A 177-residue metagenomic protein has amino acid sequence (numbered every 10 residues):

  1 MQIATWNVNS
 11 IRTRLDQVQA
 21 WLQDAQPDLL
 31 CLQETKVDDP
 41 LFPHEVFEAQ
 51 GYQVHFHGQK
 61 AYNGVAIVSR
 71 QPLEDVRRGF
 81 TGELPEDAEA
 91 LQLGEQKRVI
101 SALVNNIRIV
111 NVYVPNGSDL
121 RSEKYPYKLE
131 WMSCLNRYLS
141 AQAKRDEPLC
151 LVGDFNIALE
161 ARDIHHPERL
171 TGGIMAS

Functional and structural regions predicted by a protein language model:
M1-T5: Extreme N-terminal starter segment of soluble prokaryotic enzymes
V8, T35, F155: Active-site metal-binding loops of divalent metal-dependent hydrolases
R12-Q23: Short, acidic/polar
A20-L22, Q96-N105, C134-E147: Short amphipathic alpha-helices and their capping/turn segments at secondary-structure boundaries
Q26-L32: Proline-aspartate-enriched helix->loop->beta-strand connector
T35-D38, F42-D119: Structured beta-strand-rich core segments of catalytic domains in phosphoester-bond hydrolases
Q50, W131-S177: Metal-dependent phosphoesterases centered on the DNase I-like endonuclease/exonuclease/phosphatase
R108-Y125, H166-S177: Active-site-proximal loop/helix segment associated with metal-binding centers of metalloenzymes
